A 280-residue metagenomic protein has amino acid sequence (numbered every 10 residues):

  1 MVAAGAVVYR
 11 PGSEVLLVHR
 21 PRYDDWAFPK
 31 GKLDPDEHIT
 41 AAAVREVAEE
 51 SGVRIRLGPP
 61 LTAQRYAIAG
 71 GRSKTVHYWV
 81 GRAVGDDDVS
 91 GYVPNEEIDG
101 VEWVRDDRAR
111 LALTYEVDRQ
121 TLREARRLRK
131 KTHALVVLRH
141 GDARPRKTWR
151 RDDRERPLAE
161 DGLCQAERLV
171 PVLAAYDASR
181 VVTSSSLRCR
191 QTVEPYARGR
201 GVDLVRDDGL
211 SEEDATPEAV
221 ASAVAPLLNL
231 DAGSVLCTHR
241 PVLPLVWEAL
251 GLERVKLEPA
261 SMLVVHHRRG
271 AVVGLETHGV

Functional and structural regions predicted by a protein language model:
M1-F28, L135-H140: N-terminal strand-loop-strand
M1-G5, K74-Y78, P259-M262: Short hydrophobic/aromatic beta-strand or adjacent loop that forms the aromatic wall/cage of a ligand/substrate-binding
D24-D25, S90-P145, W149, R240: Nudix hydrolase/Nudix homology domain
G31, A42, K131-P217, P244 (+1 more regions): Active-site-proximal alpha-helix that buttresses catalytic centers in soluble enzyme cores
L33-P59, Q64-Q120: Unchanged
A134-V136, N229-T238: Generic beta-sheet signal
A215-A232: A short, acidic, amphipathic alpha-helical segment used as a generic capping/interface helix at domain edges
G251-G274: Domain-level recognition of soluble alpha/beta enzyme cores, biased toward histidine phosphatases/phosphomutases
